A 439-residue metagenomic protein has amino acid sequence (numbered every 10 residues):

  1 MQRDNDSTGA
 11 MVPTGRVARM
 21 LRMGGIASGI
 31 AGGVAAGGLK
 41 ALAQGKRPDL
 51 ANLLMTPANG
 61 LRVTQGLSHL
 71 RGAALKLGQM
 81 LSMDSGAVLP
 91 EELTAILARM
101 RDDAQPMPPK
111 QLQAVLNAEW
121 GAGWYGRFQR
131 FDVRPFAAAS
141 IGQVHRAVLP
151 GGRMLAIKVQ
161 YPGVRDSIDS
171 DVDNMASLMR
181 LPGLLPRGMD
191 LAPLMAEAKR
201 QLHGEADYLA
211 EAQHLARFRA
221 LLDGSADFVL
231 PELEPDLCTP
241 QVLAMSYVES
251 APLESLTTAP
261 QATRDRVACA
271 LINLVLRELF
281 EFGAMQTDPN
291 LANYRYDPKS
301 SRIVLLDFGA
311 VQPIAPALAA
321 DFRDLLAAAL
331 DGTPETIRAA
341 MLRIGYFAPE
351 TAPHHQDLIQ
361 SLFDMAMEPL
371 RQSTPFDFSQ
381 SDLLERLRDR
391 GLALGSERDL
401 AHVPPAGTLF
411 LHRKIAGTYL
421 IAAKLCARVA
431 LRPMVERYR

Functional and structural regions predicted by a protein language model:
M1-L276, G283, Y296-V304, A310-P316 (+2 more regions): Broad phosphate/nucleotide-binding scaffolds in NTP-utilizing and phosphate-metabolizing enzymes
E281-L291: Catalytic-loop of the protein kinase fold
A319: Short adenine-binding "F-helix/F-box" segment of the Bergerat
F322-D324: Short amphipathic alpha-helical recognition elements used for nucleic-acid or partner binding across transcription
G332-T333: Short helix-adjacent coil turns
